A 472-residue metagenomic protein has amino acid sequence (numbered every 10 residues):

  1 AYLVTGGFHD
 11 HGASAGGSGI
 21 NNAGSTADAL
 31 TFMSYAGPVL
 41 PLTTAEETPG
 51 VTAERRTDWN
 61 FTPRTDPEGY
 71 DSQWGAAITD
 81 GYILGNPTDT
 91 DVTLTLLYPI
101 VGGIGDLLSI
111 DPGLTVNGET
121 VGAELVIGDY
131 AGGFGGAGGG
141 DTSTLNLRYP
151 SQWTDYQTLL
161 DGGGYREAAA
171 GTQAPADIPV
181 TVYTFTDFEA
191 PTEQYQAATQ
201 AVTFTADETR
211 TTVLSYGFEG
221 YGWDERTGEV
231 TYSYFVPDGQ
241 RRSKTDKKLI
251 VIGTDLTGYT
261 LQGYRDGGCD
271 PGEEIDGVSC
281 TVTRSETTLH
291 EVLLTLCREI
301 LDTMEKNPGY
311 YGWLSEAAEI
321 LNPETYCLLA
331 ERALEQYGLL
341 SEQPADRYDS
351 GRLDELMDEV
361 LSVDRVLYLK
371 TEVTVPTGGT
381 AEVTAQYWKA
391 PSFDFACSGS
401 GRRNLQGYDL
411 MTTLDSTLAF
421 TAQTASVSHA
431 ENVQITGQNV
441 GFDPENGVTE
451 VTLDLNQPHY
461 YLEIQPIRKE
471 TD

Functional and structural regions predicted by a protein language model:
A1-D472: Lumenal/extracellular ectodomains and adaptor appendage modules of the eukaryotic vesicle/secretory system
